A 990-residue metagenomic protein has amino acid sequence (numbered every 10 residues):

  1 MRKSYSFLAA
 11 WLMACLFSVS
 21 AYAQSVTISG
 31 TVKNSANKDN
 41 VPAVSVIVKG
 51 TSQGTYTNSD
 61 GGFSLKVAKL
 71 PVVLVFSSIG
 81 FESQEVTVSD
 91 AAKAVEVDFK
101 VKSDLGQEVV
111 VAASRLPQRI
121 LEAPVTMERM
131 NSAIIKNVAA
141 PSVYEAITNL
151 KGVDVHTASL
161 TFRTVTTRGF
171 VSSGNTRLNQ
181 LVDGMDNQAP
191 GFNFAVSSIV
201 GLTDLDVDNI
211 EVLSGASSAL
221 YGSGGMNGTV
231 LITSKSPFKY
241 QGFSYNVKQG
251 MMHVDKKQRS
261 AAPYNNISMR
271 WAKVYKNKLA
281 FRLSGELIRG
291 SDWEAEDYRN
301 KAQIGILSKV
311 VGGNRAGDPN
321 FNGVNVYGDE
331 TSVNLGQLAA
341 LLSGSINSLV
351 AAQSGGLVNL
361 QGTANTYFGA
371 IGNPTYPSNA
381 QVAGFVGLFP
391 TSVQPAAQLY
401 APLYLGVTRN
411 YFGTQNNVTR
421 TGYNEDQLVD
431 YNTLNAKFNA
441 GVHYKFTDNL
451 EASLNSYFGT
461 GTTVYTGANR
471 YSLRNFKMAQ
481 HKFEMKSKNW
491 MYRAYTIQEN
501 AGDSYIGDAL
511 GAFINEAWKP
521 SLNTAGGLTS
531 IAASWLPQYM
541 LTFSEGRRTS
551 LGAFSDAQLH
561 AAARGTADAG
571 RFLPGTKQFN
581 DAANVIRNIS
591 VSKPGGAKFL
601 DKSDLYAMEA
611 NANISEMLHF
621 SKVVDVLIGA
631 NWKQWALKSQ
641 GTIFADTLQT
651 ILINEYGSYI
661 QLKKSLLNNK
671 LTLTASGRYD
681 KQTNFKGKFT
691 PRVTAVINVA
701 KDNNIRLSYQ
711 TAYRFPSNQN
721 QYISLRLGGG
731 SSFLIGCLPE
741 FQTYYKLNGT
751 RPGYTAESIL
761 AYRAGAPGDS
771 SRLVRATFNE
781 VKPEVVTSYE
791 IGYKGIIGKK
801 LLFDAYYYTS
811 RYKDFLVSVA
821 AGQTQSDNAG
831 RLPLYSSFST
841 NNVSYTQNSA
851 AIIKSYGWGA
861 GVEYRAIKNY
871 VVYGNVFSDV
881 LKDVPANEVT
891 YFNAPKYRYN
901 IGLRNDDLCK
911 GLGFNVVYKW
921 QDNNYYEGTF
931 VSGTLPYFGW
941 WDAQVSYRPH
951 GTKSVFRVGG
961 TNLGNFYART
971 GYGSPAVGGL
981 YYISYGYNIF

Functional and structural regions predicted by a protein language model:
T31-D39, V44-K49, V73-F81, S89-K136: Short, acidic, small-residue-rich periplasmic hinge/interaction motif at the N-terminus of Gram-negative outer-membrane
F63-K66, N187-S214: Short acidic/polar hinge/loop motifs at secondary-structure boundaries that mediate gating or recognition
K66, M127, Y144-A189, D208-N209: Extracytoplasmic beta-strand/coil segments of soluble accessory domains associated with Gram-negative outer-membrane
A94-D98, V143-A146, R163-G169, L178-D183 (+3 more regions): N-terminal periplasmic accessory domains that precede and gate Gram-negative outer-membrane beta-barrel machines
L205-D208, A219-L231, S236-Q303, S378 (+1 more regions): Outer-membrane beta-barrel translocator/receptor signature
A272-L279, S284-G290, T433, K477-H481 (+6 more regions): Conserved C-terminal beta-signal and adjacent last beta-strands/turns of outer-membrane beta-barrel proteins
N631-K633, L666-L667, K800-Y926, G986: Gram-negative outer-membrane beta-barrel transporters
L738-T840: Membrane-embedded beta-barrel scaffold of Gram-negative outer-membrane proteins
